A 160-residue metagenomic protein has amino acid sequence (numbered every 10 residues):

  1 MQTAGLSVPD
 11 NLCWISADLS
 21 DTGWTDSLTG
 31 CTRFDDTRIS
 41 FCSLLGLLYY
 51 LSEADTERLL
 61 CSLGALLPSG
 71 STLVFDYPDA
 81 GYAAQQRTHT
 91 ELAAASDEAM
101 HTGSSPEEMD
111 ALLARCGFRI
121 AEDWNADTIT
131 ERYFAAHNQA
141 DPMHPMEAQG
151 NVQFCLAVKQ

Functional and structural regions predicted by a protein language model:
M1-Q160: Alpha-helical subdomain
